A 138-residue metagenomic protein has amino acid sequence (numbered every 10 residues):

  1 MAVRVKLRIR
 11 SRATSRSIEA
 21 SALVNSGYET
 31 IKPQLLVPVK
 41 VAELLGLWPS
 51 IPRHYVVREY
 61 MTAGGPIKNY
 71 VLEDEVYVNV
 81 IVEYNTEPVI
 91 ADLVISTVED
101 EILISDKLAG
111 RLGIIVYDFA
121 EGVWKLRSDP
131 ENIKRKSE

Functional and structural regions predicted by a protein language model:
M1-E138: Pepsin/retropepsin-fold aspartyl endopeptidases
